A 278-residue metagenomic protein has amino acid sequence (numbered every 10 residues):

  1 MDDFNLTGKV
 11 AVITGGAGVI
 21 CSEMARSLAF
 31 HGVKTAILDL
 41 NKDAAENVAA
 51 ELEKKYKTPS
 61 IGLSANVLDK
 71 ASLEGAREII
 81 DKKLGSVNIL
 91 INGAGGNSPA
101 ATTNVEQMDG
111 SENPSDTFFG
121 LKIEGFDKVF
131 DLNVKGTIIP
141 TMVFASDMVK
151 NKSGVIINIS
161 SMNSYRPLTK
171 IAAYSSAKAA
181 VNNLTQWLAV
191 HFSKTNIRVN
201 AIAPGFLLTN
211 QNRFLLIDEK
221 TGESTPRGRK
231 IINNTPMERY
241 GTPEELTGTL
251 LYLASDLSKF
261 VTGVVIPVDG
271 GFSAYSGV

Functional and structural regions predicted by a protein language model:
D2-F4, R166, L251, T262-V278: Short C-terminal tail/terminal secondary-structure segment of NAD(P)H-dependent dehydrogenase/reductase domains
F4-A36: Canonical Rossmann dinucleotide-binding motif of NAD(H)/NADP(H)-dependent dehydrogenases/reductases, specifically
E74, N97-D127, K150, K170-A173: Conserved mid-core segment of classical short-chain dehydrogenase/reductases
G110-I139, S153, I157, V181 (+1 more regions): Catalytic Tyr-X3-Lys loop
T141, A177: Active-site helix of classical SDR
S146, V190-S193, K259: Alpha-helical segment proximal to the catalytic Tyr-Lys
S161: Residue(s) in the substrate-gating loop at a strand-loop-helix junction that position the organic substrate next
S193, R198, V261-G263: Short, small/polar-rich loop/turn modules that mediate ligand/substrate recognition or access, typified
